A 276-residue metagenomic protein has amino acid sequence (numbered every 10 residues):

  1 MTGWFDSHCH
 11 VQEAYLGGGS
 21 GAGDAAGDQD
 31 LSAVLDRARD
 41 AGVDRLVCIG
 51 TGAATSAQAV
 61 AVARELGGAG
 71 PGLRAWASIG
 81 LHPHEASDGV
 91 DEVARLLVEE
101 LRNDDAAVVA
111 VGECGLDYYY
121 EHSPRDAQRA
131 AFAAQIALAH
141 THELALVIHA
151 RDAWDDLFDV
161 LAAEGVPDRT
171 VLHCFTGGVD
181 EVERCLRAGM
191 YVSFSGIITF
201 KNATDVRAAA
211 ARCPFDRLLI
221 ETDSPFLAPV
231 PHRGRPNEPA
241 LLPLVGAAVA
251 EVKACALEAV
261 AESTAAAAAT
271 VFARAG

Functional and structural regions predicted by a protein language model:
M1-G276: Mid-domain alpha/beta scaffold segments of enzyme catalytic cores
